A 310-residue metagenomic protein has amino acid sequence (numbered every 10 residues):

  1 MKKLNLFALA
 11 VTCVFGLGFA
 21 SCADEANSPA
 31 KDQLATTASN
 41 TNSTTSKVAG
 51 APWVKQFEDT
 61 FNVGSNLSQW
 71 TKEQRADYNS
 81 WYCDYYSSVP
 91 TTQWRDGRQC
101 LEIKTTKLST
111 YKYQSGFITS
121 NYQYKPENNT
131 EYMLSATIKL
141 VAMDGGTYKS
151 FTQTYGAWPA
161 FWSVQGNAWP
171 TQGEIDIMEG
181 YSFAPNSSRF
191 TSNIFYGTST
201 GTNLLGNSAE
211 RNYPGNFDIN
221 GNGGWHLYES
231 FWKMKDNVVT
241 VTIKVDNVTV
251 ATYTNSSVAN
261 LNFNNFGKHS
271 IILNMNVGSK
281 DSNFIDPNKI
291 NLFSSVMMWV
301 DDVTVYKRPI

Functional and structural regions predicted by a protein language model:
K2-L6, T12-G50: Bacterial Sec-dependent N-terminal signal peptides
K3-L9, D84, F263: Generic alpha-helix initiation/capping and coil-helix boundary signal
A35-I310: GH16 jelly-roll
